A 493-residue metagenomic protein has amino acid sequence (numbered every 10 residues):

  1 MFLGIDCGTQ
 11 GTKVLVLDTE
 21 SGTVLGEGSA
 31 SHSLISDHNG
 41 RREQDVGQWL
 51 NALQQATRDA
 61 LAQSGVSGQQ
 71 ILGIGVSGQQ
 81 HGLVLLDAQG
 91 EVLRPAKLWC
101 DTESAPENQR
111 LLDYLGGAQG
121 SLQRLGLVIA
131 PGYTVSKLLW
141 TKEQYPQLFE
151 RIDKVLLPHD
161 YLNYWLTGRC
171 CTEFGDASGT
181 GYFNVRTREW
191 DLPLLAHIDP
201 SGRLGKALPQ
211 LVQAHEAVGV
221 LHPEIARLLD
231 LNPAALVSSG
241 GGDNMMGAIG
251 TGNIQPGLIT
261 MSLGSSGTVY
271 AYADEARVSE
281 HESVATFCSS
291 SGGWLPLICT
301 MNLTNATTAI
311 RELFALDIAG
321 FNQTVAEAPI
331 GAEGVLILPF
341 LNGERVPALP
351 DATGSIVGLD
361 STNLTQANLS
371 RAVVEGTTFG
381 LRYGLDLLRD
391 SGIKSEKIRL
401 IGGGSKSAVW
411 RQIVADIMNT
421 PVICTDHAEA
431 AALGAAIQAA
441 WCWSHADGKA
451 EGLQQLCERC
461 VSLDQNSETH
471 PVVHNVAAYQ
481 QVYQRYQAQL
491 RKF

Functional and structural regions predicted by a protein language model:
M1-R94, Q123, A226-R227, L231 (+4 more regions): N-terminal glycine/serine-rich phosphate-binding loop of ATP-dependent small-molecule kinases, especially carbohydrate
L3-I5, L112-L125, Y133, L139-C171 (+4 more regions): Active-site core segments that coordinate phosphate-bearing ligands/cofactors across diverse enzyme families
T9, S21, S104, M246 (+1 more regions): Short, glycine/acidic-enriched loop or turn micro-motifs at the edges of active sites
G22, D45, I74, D101 (+3 more regions): Residue-level signal for inorganic ion chemistry
T23, A30-S33, W99, A177 (+3 more regions): A generic structural motif
A30, K97-S104, A177, S265-G267 (+1 more regions): Short, acidic/turn-prone active-site loops that include or flank metal/cofactor- and phosphate-binding residues
A62-W99, L127-G132, N163-N184, Q210-V218: Short beta-strand-loop/turn "lid" adjacent to the catalytic site in phosphate-handling enzymes
D199-Q213: A conserved helix-loop-beta module that forms one wall/lid of the active-site cleft in ATP-utilizing catalytic domains
